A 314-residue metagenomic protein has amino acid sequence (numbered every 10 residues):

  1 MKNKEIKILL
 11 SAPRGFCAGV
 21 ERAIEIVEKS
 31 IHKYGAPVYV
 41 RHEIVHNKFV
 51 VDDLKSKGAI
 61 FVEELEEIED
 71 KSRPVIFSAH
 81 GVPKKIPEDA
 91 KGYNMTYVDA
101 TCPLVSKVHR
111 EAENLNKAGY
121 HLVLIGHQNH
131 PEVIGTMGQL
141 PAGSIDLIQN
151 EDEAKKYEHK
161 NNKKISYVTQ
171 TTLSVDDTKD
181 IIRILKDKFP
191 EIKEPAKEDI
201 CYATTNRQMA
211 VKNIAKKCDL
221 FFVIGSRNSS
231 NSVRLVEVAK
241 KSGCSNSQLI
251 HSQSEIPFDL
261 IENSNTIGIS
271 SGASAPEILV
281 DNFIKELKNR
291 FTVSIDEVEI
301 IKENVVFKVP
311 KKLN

Functional and structural regions predicted by a protein language model:
M1-I267, S271, E277-N314: The feature marks the mature, well-folded catalytic cores of soluble enzymes
